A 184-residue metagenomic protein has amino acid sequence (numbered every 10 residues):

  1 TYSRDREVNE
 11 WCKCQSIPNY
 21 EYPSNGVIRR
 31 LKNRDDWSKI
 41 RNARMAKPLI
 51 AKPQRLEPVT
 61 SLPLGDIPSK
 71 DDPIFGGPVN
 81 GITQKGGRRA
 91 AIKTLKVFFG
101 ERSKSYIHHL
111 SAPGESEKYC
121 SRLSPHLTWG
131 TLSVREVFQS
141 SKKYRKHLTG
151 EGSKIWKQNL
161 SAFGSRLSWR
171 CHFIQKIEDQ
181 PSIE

Functional and structural regions predicted by a protein language model:
T1-D5: Acidic beta-strand-to-loop metal/phosphate-binding motif
E7-P18: Short, surface-exposed basic-aromatic patches at helix termini and helix-loop junctions that form
V8-E10, P23-V27: Internal, well-ordered alpha/beta segment that forms a basic, Gly-enriched binding/recognition surface
I17-Y20, S24, L31-E184: Glycine/tryptophan-enriched, flexible segments
